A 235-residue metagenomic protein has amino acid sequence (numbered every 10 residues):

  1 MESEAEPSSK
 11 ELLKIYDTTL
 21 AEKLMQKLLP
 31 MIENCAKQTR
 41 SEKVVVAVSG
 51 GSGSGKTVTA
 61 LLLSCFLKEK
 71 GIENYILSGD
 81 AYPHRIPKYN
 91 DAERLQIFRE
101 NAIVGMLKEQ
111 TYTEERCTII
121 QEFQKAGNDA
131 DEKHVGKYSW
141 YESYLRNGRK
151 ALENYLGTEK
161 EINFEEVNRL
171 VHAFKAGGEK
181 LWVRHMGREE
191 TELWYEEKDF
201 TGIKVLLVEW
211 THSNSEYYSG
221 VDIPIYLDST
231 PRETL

Functional and structural regions predicted by a protein language model:
M1-Q26: Charged, amphipathic alpha-helical linker segments immediately N-terminal to NTP-binding catalytic cores
L24-T39: Pre-Walker A adenine-sensing motif
G51: P-loop (Walker A) phosphate-binding loop of NTP-binding proteins
G55: Conserved glycine(s) of the Walker
T59, L63: Hydrophobic positions on the alpha1 helix immediately C-terminal to the Walker A/P-loop
C65-Y75: Post-Walker A helix-loop "phosphate-sensing" segment adjacent to the P-loop in P-loop NTPases
N74-Y75, Y82-E190: Conserved nucleotide-sensing/catalytic segment adjacent to the nucleotide-binding pocket in NTP-handling enzymes
H134-R146, E192-L235: ATP-dependent NMP and nucleoside kinases share a basic, alpha-helical "lid"
